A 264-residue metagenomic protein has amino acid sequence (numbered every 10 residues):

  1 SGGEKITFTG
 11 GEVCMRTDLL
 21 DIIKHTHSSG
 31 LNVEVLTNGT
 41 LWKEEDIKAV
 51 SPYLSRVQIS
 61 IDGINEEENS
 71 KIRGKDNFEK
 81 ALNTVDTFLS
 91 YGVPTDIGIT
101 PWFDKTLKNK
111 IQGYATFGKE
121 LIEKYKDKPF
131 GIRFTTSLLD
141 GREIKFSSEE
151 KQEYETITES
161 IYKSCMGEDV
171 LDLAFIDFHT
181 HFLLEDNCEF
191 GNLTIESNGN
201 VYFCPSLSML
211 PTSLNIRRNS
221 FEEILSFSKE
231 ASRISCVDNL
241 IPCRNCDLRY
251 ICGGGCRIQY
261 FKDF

Functional and structural regions predicted by a protein language model:
S1, S51-P52, K124-K126, L240 (+1 more regions): Alpha-helix termination/capping residues and helix-transition junctions
S1-F8, C14, G191-I195, G199 (+1 more regions): N-terminal pre-triad scaffold of radical SAM enzymes
S1-R56: Conserved alpha-helical substructure of the radical SAM core
E12-V13, L41, N65, D76 (+1 more regions): Gly/Ser/Thr-rich beta-alpha loop segments that engage phosphate groups in nucleotides
R16, E45, E67-E68, I72 (+3 more regions): Residues that scaffold the ATP/ADP-binding catalytic core of kinase and kinase-like folds
T17, D76, I241: Residue-level signal for the nucleotide or nucleotide-sugar donor/cofactor binding architecture
S51-I216: Radical SAM enzyme [4Fe-4S]-AdoMet core and its adjacent flexible, acidic and glycine-rich loops/tails across
N200, S206-F264: Flexible mid-to-C-terminal extensions adjoining Fe-S/redox cofactors in radical SAM and related proteins
